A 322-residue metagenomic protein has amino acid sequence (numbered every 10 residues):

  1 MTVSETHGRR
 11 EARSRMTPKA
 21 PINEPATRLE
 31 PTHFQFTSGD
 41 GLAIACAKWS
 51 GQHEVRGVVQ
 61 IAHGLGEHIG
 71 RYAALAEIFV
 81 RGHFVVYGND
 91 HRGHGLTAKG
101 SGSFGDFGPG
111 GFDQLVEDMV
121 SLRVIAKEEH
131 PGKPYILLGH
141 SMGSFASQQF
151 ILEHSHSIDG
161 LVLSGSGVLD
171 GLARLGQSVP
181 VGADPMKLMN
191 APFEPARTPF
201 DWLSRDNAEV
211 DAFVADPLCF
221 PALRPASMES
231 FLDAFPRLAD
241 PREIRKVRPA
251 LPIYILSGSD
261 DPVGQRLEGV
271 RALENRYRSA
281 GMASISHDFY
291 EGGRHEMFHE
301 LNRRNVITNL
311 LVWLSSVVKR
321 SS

Functional and structural regions predicted by a protein language model:
R13-H53: N-terminal cap/lid segment of alpha/beta-hydrolase-fold proteins
H63-E67, S141-M142, S259-D260: Active-site glycine-rich loops that stabilize anionic/oxyanionic intermediates across multiple enzyme folds
I69-R71, A76-G102: Conserved alpha/beta-hydrolase
F107-E128: Alpha/beta-hydrolase active-site loop
E129-S141: Alpha/beta-hydrolase fold nucleophile elbow
L138, F145-L223: Alpha/beta-hydrolase-fold enzymes
I255-S257: Short beta-strand/loop motif that positions the catalytic acidic residue of the alpha/beta-hydrolase fold
A280, S284-S322: Catalytic active-site module of serine/aspartate enzymes centered on a nucleophile-bearing elbow/loop
